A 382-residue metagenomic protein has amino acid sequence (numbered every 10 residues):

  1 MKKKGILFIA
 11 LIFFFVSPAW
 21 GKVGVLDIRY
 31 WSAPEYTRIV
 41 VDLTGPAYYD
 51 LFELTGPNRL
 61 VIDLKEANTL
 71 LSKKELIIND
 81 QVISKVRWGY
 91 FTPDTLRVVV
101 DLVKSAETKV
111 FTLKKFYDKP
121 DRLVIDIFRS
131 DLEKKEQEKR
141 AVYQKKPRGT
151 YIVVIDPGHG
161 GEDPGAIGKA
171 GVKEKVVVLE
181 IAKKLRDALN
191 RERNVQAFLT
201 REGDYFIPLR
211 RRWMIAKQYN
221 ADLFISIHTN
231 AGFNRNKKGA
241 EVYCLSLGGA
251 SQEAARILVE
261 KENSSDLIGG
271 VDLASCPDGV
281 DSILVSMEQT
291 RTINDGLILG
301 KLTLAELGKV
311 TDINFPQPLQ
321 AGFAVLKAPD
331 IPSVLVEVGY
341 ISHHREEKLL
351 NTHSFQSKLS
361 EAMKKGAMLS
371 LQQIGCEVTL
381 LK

Functional and structural regions predicted by a protein language model:
M1-K2: N-terminal secretory signal peptides that target proteins for export/translocation
G5-V16: Sec-dependent N-terminal signal peptides
W20-V153: Signal-peptide-cleaved, periplasmic/extracellular N-terminal interaction regions immediately downstream of the signal
L43-G45, L64-E66, L102-K104, D126-R129 (+5 more regions): Flexible glycine-/small-residue-rich
D50-L51, L71-S72, E162-A166, H344: Short, solvent-exposed loop/turn elements at domain surfaces
I77, T200, Q320-K382: C-terminal, charge/polar-rich interaction regions
K134-V280, V285, Q289-A305, L319 (+6 more regions): Catalytic-core regions of hydrolytic enzymes
